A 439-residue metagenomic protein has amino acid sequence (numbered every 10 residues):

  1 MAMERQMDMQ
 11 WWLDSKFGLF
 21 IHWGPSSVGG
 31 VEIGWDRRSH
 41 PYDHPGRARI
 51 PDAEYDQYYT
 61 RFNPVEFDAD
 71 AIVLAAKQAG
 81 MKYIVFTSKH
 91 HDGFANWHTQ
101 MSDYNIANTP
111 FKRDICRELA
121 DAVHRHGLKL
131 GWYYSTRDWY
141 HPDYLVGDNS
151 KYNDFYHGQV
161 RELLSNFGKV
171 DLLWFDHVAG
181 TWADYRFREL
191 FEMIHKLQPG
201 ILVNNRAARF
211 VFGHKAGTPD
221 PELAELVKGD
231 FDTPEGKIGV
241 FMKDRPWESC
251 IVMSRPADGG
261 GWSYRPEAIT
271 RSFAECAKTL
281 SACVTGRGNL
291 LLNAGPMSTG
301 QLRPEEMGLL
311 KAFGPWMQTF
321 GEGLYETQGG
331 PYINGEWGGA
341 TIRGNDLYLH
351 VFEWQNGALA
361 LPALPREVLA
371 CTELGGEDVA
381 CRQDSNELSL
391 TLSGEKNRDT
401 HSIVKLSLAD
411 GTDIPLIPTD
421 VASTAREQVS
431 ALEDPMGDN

Functional and structural regions predicted by a protein language model:
M1-N439: Mature catalytic domains of secreted/periplasmic carbohydrate-active enzymes
